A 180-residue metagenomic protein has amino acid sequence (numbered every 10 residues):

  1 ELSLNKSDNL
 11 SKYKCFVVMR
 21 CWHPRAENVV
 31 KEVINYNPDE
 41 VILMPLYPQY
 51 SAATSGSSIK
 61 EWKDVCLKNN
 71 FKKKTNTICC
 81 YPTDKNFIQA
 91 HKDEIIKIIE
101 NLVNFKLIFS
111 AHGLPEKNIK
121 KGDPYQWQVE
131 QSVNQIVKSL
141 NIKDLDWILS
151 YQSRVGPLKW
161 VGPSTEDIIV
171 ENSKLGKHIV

Functional and structural regions predicted by a protein language model:
E1-V180: Extended amphipathic ligand-handling, pore-lining, and cofactor/metal-binding catalytic surfaces
